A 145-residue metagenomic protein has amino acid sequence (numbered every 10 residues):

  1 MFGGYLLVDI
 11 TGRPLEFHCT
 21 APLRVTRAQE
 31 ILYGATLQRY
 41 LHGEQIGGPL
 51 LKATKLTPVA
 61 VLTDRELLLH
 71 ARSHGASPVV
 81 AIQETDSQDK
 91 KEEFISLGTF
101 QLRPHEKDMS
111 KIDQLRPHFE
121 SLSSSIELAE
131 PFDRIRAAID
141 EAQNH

Functional and structural regions predicted by a protein language model:
F2, L41, Q45, T57 (+3 more regions): Conserved active-site and cofactor/substrate-binding residues in soluble primary-metabolism enzymes
F2-T54: A glycine-rich, hydrophobic loop/mini-helix early in the fold
T26-A35, R72-H105: Long, charge-dense
K52-T57, H74: Flexible, charged surface loops at secondary-structure boundaries
V59-V61: Structural motif
T63-E66, I82: Short His-Asn-centered micro-motif
L68-H70: Short, active-site-adjacent cap segments at secondary-structure transitions
D86-H145: C-terminal folded domains that constitute the principal catalytic or ligand-binding module of multi-domain proteins
